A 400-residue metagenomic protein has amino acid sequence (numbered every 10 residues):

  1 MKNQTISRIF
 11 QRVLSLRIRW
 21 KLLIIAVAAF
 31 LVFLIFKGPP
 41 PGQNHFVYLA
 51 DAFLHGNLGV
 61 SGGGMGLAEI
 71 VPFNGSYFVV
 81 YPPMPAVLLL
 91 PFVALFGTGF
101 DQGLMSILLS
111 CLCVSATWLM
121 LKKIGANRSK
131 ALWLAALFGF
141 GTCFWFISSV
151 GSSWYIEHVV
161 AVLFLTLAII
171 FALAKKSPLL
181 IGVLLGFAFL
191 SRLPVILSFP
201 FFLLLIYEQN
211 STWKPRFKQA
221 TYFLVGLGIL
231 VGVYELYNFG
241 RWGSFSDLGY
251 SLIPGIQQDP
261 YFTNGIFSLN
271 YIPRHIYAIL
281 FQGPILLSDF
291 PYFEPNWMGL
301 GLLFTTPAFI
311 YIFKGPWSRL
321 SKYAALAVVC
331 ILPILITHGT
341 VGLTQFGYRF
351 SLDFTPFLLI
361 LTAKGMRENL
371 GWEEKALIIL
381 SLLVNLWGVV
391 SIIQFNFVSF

Functional and structural regions predicted by a protein language model:
M1-F400: Membrane-proximal envelope and lipid/glycan-remodeling enzymes
